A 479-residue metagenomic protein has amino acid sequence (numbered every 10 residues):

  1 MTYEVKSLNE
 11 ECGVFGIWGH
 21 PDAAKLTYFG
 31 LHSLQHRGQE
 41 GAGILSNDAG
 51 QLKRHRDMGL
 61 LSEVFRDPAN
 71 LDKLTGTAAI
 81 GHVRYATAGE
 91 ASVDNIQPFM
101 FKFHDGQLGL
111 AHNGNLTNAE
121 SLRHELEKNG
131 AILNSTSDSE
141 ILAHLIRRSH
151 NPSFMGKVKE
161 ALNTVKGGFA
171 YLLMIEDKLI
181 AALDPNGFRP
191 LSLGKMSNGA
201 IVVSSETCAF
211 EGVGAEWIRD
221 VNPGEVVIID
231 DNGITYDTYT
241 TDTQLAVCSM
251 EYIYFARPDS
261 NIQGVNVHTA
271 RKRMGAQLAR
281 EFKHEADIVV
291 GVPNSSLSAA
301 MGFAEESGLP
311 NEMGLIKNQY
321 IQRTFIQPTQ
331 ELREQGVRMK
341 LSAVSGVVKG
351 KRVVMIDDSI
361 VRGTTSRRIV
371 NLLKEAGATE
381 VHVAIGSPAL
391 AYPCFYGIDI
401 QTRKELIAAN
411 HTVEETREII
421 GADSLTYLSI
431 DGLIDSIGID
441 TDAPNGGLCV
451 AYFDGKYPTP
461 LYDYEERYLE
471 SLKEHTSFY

Functional and structural regions predicted by a protein language model:
M1-P223, I228-A286, V292, E380: Conserved short alpha-helical segments that host acidic/polar catalytic motifs at enzyme active sites
D22-A24, T87-A88, N118, F188-R189 (+7 more regions): Flexible loop/turn segments at secondary-structure boundaries
H55-R56, L183-D184, A299-G302, P393-F395: A short acidic (Asp/Glu
A111, M174, A182-L183, G194 (+12 more regions): Generic beta-strand/beta-sheet core signal
A131, N151-P152, K283-D287, E305-E312 (+2 more regions): Secondary-structure transition/capping motifs at alpha-helix termini and the adjoining loop/turn into the next element
E160, C208-A209, E216-W217, G224-E225 (+4 more regions): Phosphate/diphosphate-binding loops
L162, D177-K178, G214-D220, T241 (+2 more regions): PRPP-dependent phosphoribosyltransferase catalytic core
G308-V353, T364, A391-I398: Short, glycine/charge-rich flexible loops or terminal/linker lids adjacent to PRPP-binding catalytic cores
